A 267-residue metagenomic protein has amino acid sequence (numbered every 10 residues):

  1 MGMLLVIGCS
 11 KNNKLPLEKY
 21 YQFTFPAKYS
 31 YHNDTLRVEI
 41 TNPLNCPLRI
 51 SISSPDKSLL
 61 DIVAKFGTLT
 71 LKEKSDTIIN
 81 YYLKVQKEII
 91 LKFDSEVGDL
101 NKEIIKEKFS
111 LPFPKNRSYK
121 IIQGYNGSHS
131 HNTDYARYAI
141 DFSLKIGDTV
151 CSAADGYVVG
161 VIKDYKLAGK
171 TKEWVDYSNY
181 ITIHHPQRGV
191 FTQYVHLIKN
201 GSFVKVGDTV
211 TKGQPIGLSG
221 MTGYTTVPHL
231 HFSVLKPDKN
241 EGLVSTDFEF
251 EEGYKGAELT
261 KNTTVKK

Functional and structural regions predicted by a protein language model:
M1-Y20, I40: Bacterial Sec-dependent N-terminal signal peptides
V38-C46: Asparagine-centered strand-capping/turn motif at beta-strand->loop junctions
N45-S54, S152: Short, hydrophobic/aromatic beta-strand segments
T68-S178: Surface-exposed, glycine-biased beta-strand/turn segments
Y165-E173, S219-H231: Active-site loop architecture of trypsin-fold serine endopeptidases
T171, F203, D208-T211, S233-K267: Acidic, glycine-rich catalytic/binding loops that coordinate metals and/or anionic ligands
I181, V210-G223: Short hydrophobic beta/alpha edge segments that flank linear recognition/processing sites
V190-G213: Short histidine-centered loop motifs in beta-beta connectors
